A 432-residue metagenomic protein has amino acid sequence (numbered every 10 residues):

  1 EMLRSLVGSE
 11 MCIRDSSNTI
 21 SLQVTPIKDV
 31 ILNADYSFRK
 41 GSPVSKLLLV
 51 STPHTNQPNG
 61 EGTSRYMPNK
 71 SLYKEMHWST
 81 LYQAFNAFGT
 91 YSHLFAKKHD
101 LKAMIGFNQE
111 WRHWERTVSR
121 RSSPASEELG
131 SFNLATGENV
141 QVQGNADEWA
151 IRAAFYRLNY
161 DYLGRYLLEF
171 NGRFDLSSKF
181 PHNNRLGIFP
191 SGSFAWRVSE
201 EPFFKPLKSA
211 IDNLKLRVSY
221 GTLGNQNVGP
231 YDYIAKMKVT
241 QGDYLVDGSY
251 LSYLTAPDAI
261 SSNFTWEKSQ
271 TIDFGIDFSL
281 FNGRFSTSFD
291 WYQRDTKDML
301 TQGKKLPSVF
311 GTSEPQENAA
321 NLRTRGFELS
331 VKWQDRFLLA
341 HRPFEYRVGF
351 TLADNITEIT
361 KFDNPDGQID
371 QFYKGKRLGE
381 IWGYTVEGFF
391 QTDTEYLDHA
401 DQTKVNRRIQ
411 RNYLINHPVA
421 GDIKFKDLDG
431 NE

Functional and structural regions predicted by a protein language model:
R4-E10, R14-L49, E61-T385: Extracellular/periplasmic, surface-exposed regions of secreted and cell-surface proteins
P58: Active-site-surrounding "flap" and adjacent substrate/cofactor-binding loops of secreted or lumenal enzymes, prototyped
I356-E432: C-terminal outer-membrane beta-barrel translocator/porin domains of Gram-negative envelope proteins and their
